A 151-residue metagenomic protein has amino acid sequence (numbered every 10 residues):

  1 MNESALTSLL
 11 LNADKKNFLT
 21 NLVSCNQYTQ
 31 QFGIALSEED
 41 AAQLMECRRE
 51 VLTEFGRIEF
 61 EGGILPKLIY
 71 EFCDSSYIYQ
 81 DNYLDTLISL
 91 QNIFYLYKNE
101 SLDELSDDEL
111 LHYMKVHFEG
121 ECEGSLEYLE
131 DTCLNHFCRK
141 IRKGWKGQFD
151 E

Functional and structural regions predicted by a protein language model:
N2-E50: Short terminal alpha-helical segments
F32-W145, F149: Acidic, low-complexity, intrinsically disordered interaction modules
